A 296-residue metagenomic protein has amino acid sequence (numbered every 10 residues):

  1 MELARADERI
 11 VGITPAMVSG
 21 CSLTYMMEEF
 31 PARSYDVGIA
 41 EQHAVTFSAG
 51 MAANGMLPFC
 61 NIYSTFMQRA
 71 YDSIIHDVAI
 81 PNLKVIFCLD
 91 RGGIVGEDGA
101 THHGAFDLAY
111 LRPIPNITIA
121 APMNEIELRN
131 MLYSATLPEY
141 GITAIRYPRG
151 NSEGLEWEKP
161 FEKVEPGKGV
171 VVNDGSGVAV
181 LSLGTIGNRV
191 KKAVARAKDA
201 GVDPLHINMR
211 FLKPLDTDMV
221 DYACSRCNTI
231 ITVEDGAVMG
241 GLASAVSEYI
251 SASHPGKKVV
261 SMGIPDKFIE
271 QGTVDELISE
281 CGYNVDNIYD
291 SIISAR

Functional and structural regions predicted by a protein language model:
E2-E28, Q42-V45, M67, I80-N82 (+2 more regions): Thiamine diphosphate
V11-I13, R33, N54-S64, V85-C88: A short, small-residue-rich loop immediately preceding and capping a beta-strand
S22, S34, E41-N61, A70-I74 (+1 more regions): Extended, hydrophobic alpha-helical segments in both membrane/secreted and soluble proteins
F30-A32, A52, C227: Glycine-enriched alpha-helix->loop->beta-strand junction motifs that scaffold or abut catalytic
S34, P58, V85, T118-I119 (+2 more regions): Hydrophobic beta-strand scaffold residues
T65-Q68, P122-R129, M239-G240: Active-site glycine- and acidic-residue-rich loops that bind and position anionic ligands or nucleotide-like cofactors
E97-P115, A121, E125-L137: Internal gly/pro-rich beta-alpha loop/helix module that stabilizes soluble enzyme cofactors or their anionic handles
